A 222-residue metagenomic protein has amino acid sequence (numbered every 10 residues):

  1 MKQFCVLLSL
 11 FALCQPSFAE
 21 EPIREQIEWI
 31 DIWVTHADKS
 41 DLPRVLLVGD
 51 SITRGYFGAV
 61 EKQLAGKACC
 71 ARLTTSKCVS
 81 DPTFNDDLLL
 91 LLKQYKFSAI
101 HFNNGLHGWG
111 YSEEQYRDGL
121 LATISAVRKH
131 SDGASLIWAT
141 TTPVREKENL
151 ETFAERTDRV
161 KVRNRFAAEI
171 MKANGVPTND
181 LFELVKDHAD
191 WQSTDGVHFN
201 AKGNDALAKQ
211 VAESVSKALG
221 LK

Functional and structural regions predicted by a protein language model:
C5-Q15: Bacterial N-terminal signal peptides
L8-S9, K67, E169: A periodicity- and composition-biased signal for non-globular, repetitive helical segments
C14-Q15, K62, A212-S214: Hydrophobic alpha-helical membrane context
S17-A19: Boundary at the C-terminal end of the N-terminal hydrophobic targeting segment
E21-A122, D132, T152, K161: Conserved SGNH/GDSL esterase-like catalytic core that processes O-acyl groups on lipids and polysaccharides
T83-K222: Alpha-helical cap/lid subdomain in secreted, periplasmic, or secretory-pathway luminal O-acyl-processing enzymes
